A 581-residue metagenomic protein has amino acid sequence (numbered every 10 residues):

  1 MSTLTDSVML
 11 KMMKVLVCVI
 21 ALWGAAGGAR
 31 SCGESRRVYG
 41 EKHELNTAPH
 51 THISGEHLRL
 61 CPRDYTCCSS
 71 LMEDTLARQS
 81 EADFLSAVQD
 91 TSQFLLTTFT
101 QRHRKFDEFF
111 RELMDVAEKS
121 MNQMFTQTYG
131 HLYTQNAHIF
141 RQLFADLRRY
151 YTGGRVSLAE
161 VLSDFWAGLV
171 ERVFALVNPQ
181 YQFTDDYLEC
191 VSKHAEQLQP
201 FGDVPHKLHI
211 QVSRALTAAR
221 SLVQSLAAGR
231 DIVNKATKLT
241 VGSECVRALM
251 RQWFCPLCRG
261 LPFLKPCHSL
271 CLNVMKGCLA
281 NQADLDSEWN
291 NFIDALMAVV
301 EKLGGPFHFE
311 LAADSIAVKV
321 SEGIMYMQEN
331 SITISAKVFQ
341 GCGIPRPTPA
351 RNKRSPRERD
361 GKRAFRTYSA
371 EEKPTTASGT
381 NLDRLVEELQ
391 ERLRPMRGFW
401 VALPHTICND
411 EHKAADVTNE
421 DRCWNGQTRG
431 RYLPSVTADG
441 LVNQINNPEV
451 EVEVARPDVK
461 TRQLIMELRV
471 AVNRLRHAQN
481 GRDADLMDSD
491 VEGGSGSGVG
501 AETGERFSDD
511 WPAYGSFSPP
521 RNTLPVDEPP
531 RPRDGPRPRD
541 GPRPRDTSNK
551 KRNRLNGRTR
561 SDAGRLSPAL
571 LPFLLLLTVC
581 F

Functional and structural regions predicted by a protein language model:
S2-Q79, V88, S287-F581: Eukaryotic terminal intrinsically disordered regions
K14, A21-A248, Q252-L261, K265-H268 (+3 more regions): N-terminal ectodomain recognition module in secreted, GPI-anchored, and membrane glycoproteins
